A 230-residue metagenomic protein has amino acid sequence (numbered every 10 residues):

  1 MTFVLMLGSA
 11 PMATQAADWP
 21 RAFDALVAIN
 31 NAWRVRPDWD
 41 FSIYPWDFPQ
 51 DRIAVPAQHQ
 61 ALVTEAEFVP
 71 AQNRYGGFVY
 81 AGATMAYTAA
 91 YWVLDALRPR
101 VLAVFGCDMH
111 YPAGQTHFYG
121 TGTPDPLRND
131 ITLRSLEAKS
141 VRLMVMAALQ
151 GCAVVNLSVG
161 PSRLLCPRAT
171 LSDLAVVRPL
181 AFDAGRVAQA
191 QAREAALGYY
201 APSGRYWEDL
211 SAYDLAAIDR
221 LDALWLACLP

Functional and structural regions predicted by a protein language model:
M1-P230: Metal-ion/cofactor- or nucleotide/acyl-coenzyme-handling active-site neighborhoods
